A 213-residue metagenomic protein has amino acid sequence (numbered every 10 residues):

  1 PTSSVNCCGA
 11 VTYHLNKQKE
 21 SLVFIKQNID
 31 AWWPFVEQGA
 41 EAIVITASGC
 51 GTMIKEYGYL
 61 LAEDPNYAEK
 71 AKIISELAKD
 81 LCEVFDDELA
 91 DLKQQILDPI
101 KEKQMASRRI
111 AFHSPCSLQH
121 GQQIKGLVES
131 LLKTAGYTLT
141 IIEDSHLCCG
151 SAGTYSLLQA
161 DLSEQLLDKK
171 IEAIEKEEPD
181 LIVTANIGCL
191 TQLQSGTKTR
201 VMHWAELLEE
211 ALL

Functional and structural regions predicted by a protein language model:
P1-L213: Iron-sulfur cluster-binding electron-transfer modules in prokaryotic oxidoreductases
